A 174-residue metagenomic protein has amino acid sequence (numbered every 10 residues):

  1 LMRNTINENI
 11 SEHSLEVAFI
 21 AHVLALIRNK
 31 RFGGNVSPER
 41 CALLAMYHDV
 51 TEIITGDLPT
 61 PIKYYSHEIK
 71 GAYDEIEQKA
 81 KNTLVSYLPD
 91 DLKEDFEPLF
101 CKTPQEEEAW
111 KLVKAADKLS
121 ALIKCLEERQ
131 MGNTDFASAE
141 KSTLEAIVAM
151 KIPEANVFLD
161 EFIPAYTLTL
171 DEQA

Functional and structural regions predicted by a protein language model:
L1-A174: Alpha-helical, largely C-terminal catalytic domains that coordinate divalent metal ions via clustered Asp/Glu/His
